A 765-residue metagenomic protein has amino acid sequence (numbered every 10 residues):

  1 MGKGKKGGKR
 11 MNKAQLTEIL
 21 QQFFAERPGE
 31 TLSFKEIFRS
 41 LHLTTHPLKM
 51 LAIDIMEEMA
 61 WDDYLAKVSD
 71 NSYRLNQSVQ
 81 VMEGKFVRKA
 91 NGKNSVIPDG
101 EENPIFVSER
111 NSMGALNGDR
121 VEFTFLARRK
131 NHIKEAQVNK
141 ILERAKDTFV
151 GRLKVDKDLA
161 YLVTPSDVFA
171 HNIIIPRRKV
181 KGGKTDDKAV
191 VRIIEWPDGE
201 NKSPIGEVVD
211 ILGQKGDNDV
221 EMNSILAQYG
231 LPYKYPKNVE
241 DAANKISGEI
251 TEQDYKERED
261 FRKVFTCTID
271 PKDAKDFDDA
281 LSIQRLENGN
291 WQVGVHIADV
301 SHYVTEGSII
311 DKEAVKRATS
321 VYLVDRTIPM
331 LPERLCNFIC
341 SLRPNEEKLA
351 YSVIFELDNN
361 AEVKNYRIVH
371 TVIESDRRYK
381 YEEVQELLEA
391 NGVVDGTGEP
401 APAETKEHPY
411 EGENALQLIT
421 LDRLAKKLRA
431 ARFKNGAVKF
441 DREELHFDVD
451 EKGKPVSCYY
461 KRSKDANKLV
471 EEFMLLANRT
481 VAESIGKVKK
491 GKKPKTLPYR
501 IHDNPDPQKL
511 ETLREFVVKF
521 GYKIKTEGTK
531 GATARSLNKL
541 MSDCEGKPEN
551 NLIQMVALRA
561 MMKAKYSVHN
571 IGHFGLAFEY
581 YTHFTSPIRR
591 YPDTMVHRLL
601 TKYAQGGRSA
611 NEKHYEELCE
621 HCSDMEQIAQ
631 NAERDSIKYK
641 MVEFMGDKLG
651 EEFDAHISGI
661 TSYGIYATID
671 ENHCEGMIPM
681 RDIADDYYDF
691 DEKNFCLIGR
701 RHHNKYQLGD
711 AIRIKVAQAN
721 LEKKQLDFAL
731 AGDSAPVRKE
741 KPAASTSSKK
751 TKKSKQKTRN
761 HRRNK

Functional and structural regions predicted by a protein language model:
M1-A14, Y687-C696, A731-K765: Acidic, low-complexity intrinsically disordered tails
G2-G294, S301-E347, R378, Q385-E386 (+3 more regions): Charge-lined substrate channels and their catalytic hotspots, especially those that engage the 3′ end of RNA
R39, V190, E195-P197, Q214 (+5 more regions): Electropositive polyanion-binding surfaces
Y64, R120, K188, E362 (+2 more regions): Residue-level marker of beta-strand positions
N103-S108, F169-I175, H673-F690: A short macromolecule-binding patch
D119, P679-E722, L726, R738-A743 (+1 more regions): Intrinsically disordered, low-complexity linker and terminal regions at domain boundaries
L126, I194, S658, A717-A719: Short, surface-exposed secondary-structure boundary micro-motifs
G151, N201, A717-A731: Internal insertion modules embedded within essential enzymes
